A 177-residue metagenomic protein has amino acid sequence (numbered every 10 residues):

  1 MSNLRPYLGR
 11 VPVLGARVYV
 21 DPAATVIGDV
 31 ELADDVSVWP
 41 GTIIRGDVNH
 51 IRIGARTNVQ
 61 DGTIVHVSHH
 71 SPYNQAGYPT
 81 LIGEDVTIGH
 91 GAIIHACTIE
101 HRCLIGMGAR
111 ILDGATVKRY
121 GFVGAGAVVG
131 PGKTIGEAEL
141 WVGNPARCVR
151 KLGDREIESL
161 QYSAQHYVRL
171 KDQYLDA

Functional and structural regions predicted by a protein language model:
S2-G15, D21, P72-I93, I99-H101 (+1 more regions): C-terminal segments of enzyme domains that contribute to small-molecule binding surfaces
A16, D21-P22, I27-G28, A33-D34 (+15 more regions): Left-handed beta-helix
H50: A short beta-loop-beta micro-motif enriched in histidine and acidic residues
